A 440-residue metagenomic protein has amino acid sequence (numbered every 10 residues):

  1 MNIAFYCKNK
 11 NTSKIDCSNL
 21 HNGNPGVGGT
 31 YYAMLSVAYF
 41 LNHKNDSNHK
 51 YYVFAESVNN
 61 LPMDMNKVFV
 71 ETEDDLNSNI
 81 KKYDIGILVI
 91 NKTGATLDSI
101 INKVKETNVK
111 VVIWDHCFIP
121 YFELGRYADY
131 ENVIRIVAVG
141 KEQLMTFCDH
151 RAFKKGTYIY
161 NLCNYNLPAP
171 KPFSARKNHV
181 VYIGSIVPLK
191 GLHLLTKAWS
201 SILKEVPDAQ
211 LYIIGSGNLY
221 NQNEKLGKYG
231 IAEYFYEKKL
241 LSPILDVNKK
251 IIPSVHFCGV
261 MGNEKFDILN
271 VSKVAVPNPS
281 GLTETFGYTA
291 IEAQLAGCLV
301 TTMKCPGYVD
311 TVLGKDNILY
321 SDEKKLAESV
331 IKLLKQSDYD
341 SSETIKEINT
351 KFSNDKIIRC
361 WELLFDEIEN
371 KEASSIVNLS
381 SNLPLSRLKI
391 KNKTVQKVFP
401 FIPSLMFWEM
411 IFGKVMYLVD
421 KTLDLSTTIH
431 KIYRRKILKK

Functional and structural regions predicted by a protein language model:
A4-Y6, V137, K171-L203, L211-I214: Conserved donor-binding/catalytic core segment of Leloir-type glycosyltransferases
G29, K335-V398, P403, F407: A charged, aromatic-enriched C-terminal amphipathic alpha-helix characteristic of glycosyltransferases across folds
N77-K82, L241-N248, S254, G262-S272 (+1 more regions): Short acidic alpha-helix that forms the nucleotide-activated donor recognition element in Leloir-type transferases
F122-T157, C163-L167: A short, active-site helix/loop in glycosyltransferases that binds the activated sugar's phosphate group
E224-V260: Nucleotide-activated donor-binding/catalytic signature segment of Leloir-type glycosyltransferases, i.e., the conserved
N270-T285: Acidic donor-binding loop of glycosyltransferase active sites
L295, L299-T302: Short hydrophobic beta-strand element within catalytic cores of glycosyltransferases and related nucleotide-activated
G314-K324, I331-S337: Conserved acidic donor-binding segment of nucleotide-sugar-dependent glycosyltransferases
